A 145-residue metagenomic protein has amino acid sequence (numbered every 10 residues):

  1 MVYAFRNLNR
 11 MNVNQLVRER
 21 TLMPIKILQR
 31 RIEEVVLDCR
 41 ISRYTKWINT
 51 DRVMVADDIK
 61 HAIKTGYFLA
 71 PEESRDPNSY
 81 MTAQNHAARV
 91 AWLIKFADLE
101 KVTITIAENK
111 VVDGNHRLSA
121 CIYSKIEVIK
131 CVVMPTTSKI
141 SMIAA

Functional and structural regions predicted by a protein language model:
V2-R75: Glycine-rich short-loop/terminal segments
V13, V17-R20, I25-I32, L99-A145: A short, basic-hydrophobic beta/loop patch
V35-V36, D58-I63, V90-F96, I122 (+1 more regions): Generic hydrophobic, helix-prone segments enriched in Leu/Val/Ile
I41, R52, A83-A91, M142: A structural signal for well-ordered alpha-helical scaffolds and beta->alpha junctions
K60-K110: Short alpha-helix boundary/capping and kink motifs at helix termini
